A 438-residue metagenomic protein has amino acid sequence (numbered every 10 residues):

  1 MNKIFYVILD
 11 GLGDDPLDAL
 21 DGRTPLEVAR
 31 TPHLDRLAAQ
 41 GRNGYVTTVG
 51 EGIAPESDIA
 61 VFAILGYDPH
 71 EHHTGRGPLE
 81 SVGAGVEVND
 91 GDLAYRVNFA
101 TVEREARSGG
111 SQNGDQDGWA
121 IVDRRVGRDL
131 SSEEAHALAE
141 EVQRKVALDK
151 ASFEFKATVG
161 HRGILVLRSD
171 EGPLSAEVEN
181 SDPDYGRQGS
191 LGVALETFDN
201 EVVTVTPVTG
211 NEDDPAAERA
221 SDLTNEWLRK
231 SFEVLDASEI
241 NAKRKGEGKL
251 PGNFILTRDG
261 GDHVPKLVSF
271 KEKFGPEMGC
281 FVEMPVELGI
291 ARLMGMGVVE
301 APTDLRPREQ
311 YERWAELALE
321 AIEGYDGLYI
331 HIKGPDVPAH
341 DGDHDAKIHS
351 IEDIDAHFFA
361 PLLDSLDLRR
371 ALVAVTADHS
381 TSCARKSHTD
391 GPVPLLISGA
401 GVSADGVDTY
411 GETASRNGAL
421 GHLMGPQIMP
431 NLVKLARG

Functional and structural regions predicted by a protein language model:
M1-G438: Feature captures the catalytic ectodomains and active-site-proximal regions of enzymes that hydrolyze or transfer
